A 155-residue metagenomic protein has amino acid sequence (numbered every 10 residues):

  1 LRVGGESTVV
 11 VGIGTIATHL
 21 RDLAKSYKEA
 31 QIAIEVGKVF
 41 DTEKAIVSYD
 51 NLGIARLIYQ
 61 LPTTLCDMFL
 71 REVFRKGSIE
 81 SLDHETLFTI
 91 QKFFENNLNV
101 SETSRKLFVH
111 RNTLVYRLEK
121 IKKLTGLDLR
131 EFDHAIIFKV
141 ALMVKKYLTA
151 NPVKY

Functional and structural regions predicted by a protein language model:
L1-Y155: Cytosolic nucleotide-utilizing catalytic cores of signal-transduction proteins
